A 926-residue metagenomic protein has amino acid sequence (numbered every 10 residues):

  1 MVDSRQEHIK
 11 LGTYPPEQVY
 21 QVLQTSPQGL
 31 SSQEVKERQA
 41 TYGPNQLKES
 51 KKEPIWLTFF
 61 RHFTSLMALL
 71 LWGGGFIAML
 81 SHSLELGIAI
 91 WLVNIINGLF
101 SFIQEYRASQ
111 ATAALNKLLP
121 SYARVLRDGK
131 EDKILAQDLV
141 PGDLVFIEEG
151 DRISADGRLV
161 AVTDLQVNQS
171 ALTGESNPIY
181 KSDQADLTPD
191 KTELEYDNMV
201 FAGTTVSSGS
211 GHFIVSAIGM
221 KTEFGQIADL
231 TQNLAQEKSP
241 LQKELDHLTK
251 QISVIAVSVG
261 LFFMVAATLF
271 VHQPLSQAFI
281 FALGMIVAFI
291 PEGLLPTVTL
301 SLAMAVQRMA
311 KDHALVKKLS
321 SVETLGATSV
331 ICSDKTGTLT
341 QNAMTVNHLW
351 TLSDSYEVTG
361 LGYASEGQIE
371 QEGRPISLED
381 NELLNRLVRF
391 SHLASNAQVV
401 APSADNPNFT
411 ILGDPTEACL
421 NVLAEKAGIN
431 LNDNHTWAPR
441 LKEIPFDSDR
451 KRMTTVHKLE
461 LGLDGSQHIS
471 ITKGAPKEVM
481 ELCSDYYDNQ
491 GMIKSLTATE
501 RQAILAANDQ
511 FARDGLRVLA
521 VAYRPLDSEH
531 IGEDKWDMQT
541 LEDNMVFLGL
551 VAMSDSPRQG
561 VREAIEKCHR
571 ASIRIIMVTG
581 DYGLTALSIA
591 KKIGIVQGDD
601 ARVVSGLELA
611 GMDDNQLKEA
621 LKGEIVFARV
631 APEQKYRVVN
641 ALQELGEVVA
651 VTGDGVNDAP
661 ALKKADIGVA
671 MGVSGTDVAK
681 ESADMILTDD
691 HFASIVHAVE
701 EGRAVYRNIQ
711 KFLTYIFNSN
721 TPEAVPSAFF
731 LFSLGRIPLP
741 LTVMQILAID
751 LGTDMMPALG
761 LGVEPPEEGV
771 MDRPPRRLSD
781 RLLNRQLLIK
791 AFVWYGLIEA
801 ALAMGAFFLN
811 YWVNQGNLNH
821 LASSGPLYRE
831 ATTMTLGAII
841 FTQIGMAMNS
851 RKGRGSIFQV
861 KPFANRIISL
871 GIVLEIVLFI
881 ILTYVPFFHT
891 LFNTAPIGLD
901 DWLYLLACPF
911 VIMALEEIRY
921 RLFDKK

Functional and structural regions predicted by a protein language model:
M1-P775, S779-L783, L797, L836 (+1 more regions): Conserved cytosolic headpiece of P-type ATPases
L731-T742, L809-E830: Helix-coil boundary and interhelical linker segments in multi-pass alpha-helical membrane proteins
T753, E830-A847: Generic alpha-helical transmembrane segments
S779-L797, G825-M834: Membrane-water interface at loop-to-transmembrane-helix junctions
A791-A806, F841: Alpha-helical transmembrane segments of multi-pass integral membrane proteins
M804-L818, Y884-H889: Membrane-helix interface motif
S850: A C-terminal functional module that forms or caps the active site or interfaces directly with catalytic machinery
